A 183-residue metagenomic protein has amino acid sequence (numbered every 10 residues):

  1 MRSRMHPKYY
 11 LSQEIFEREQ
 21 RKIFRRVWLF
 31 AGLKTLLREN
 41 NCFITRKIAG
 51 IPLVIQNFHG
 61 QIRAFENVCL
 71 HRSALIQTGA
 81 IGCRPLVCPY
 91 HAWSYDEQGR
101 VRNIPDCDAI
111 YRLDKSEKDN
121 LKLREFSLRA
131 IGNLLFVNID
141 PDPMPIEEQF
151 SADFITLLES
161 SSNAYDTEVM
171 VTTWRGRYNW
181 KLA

Functional and structural regions predicted by a protein language model:
M1-R63, G82, S94-A183: Rieske [2Fe-2S] iron-sulfur-binding subdomain
A64-I76, L86-D96: Local cysteine-cluster metal-coordination motifs and their immediate loop/turn environment, predominantly Fe-S cluster
